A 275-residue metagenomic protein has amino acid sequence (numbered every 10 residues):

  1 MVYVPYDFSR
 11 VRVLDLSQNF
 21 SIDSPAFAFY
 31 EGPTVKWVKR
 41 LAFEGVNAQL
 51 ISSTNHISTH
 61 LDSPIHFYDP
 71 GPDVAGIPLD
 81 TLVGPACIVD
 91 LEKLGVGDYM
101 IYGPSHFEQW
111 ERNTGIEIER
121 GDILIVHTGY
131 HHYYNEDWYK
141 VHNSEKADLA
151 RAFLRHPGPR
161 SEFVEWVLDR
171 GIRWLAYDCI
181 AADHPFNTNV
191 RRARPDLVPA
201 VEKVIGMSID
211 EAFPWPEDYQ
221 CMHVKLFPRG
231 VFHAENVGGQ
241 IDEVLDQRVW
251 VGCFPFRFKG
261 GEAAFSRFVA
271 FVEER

Functional and structural regions predicted by a protein language model:
M1-R275: Active-/binding-site microenvironments in catalytic and ligand-binding cores
